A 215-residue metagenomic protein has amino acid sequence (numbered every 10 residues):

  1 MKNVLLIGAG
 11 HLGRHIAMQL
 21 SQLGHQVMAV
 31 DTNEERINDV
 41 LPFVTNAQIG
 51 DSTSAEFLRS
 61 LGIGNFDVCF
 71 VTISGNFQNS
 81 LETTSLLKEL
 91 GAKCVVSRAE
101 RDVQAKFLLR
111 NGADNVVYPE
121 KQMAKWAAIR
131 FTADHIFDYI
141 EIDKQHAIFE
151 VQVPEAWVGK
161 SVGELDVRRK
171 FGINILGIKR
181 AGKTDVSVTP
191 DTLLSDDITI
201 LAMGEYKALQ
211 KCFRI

Functional and structural regions predicted by a protein language model:
M1-I215: Cytosolic regulatory regions of ion transport systems
